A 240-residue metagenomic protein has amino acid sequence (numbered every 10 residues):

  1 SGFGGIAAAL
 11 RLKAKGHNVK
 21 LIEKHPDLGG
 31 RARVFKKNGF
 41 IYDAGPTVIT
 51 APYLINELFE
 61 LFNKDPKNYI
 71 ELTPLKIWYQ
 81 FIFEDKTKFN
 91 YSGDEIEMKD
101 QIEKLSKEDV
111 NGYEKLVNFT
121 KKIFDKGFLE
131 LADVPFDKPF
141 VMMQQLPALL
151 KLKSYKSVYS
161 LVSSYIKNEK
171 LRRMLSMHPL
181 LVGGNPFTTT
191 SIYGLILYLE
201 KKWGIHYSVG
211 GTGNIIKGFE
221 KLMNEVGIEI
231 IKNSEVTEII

Functional and structural regions predicted by a protein language model:
S1-K122: N-terminal glycine-rich phosphate/pyrophosphate-binding loop and immediately adjacent elements
A7, L54, E97, K115 (+3 more regions): Generic recognition of stable, solvent-exposed alpha-helical segments in well-folded globular domains
K15, L161-Y165, M174-M177, G218 (+2 more regions): Generic, well-ordered alpha-helical scaffold segments in large soluble proteins
K24-H25, T190-G194: Active-site-adjacent bridging/hinge elements
P46, F187, H206-G210: Alpha-helix capping and helix-loop boundary segments enriched in small/acidic/polar residues
E84-T189: Rossmann-like flavin
L195-I239: Helical element adjacent to the flavin cofactor pocket in flavoenzyme catalytic cores
